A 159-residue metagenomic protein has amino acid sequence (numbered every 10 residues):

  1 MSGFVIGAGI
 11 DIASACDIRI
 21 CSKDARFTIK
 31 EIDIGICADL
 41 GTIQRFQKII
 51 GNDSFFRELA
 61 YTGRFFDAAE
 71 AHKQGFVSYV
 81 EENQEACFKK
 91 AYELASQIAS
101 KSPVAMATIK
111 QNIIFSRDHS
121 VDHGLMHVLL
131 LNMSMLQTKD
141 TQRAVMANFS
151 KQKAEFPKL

Functional and structural regions predicted by a protein language model:
M1-V5: A short, small-residue-rich loop immediately preceding and capping a beta-strand
I6-A60, Q74, K90, L94: CoA-thioester-processing core
G7, G63-E70: Acidic, divalent-metal-coordinating active-site segment for phosphoryl/phosphodiester hydrolysis, typified by short
I20-A25, V77-M126, S134-K139, F156-K158: C-terminal long alpha-helix characteristic of the crotonase
T42-R45, F55, T108, V128-L131 (+1 more regions): Hydrophobic alpha-helical segments typical of transmembrane helices and their membrane-interface/capping positions
M146-L159: Terminal low-complexity tails and localization/encapsulation signals of metabolic enzymes
